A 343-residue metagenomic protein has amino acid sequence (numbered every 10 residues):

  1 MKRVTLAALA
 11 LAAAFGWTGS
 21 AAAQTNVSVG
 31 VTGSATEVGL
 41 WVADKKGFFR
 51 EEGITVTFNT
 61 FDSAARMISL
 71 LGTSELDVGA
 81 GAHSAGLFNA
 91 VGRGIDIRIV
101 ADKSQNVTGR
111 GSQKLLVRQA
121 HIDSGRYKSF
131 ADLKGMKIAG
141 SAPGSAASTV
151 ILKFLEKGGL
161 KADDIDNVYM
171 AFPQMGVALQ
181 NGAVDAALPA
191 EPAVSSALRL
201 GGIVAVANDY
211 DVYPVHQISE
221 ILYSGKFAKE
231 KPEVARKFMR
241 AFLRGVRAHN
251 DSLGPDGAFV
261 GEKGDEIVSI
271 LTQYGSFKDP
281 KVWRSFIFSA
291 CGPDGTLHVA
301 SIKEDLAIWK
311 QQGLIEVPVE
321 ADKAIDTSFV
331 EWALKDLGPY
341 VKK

Functional and structural regions predicted by a protein language model:
M1-V4: Positively charged n-region of N-terminal signal peptides that target proteins for export
A7-G16: Bacterial N-terminal signal peptides
W17-A23: Sec/Tat signal peptide C-region and signal peptidase I cleavage site
Q24-K161, D166-Y169, D185-E191, A207 (+1 more regions): Short, glycine-/small- and polar/acidic-enriched structural segments that line small-molecule recognition paths
Q105-K114, L198-F227, K231, M239 (+2 more regions): Periplasmic-binding protein-like
V168-V204: Loop-centered beta-sheet repeat module
K229-V317: Secondary-structure end/capping motifs
I302-K343: Conserved C-terminal helix/tail region of periplasmic/extracytoplasmic solute-binding proteins
